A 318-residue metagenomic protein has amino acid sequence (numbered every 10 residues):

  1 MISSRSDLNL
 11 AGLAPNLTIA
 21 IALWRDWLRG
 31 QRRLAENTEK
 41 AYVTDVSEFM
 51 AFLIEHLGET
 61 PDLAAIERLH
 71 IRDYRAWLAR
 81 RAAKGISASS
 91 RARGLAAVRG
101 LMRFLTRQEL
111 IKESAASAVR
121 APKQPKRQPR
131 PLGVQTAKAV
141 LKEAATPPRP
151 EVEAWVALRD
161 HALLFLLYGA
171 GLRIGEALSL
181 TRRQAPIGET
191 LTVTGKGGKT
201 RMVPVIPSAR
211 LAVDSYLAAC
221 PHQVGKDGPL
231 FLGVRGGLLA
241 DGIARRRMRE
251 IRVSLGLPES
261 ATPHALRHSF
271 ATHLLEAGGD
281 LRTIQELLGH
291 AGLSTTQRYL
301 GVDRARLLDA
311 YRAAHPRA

Functional and structural regions predicted by a protein language model:
M1-A318: Conserved catalytic core of the tyrosine transesterase superfamily
